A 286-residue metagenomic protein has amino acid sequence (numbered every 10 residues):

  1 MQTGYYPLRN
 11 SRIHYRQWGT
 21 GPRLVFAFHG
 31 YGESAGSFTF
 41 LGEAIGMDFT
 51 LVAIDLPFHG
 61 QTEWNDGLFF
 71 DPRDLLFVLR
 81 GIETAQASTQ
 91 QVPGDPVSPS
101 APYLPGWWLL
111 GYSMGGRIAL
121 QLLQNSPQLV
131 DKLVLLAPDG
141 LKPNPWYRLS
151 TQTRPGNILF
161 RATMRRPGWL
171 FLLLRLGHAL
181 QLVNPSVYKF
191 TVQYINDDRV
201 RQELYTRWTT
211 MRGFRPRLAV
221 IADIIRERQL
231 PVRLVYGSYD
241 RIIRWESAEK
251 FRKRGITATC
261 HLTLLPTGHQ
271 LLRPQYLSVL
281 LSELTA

Functional and structural regions predicted by a protein language model:
W18-Q61: Conserved HGGG/HGGXW glycine-rich cap/lid loop of the alpha/beta-hydrolase fold
L56-L110: Active-site loop/oxyanion-hole signature of alpha/beta-hydrolase fold enzymes
Q124, L133-M164: Flexible "cap/lid" loop of the alpha/beta hydrolase fold
R165-R226: Conserved alpha/beta-hydrolase catalytic His-Asp/Glu region
I221, R244-K253: Short alpha-helix in the alpha/beta-hydrolase fold that links the catalytic acid
R228, L234-Y236: Short beta-strand/loop motif that positions the catalytic acidic residue of the alpha/beta-hydrolase fold
Y239-I243, Q270: Acidic catalytic loop of the alpha/beta-hydrolase fold
T267-Y276: Catalytic histidine-centered segment of alpha/beta-hydrolase-like enzymes
